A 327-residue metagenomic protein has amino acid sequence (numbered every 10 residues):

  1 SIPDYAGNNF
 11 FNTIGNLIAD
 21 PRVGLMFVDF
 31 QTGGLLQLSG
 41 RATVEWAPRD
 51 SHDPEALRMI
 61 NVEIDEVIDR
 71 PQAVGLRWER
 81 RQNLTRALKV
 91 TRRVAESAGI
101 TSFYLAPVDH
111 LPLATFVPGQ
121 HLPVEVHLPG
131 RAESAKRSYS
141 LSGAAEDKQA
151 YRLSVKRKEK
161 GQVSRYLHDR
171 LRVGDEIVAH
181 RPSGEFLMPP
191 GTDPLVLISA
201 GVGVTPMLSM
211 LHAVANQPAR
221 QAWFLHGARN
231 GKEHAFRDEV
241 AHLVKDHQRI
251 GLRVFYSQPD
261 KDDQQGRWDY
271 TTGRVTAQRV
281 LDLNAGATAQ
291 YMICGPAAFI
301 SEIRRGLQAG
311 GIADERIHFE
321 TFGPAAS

Functional and structural regions predicted by a protein language model:
I2-A56, E66: Short, structured beta-strand-loop surface elements
D69-R81: Intrinsic disorder at enzyme termini
R80-E176, H180, P194, A228-G231 (+2 more regions): Ferredoxin-reductase
L141, V204-N216: Histidine-anchored nucleotide/phosphate-binding helix
P189-D193, G286-A287: Short helix-loop-beta connector
G201-V202, A297: Alpha-helix N-cap/helix-start capping motif
A222-S327: Reductase modules of NAD(P)H-dependent flavoproteins
